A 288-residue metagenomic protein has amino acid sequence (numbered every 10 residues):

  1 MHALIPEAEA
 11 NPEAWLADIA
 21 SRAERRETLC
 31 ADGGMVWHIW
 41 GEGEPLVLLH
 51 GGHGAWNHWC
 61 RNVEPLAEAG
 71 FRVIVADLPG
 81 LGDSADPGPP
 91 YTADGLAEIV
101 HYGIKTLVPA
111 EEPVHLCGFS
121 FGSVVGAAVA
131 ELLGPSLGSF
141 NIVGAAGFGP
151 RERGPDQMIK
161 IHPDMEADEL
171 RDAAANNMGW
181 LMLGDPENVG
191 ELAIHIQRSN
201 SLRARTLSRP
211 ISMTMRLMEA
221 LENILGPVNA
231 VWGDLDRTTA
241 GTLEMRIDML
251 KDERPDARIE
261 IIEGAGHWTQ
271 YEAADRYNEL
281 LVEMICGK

Functional and structural regions predicted by a protein language model:
M1-L46, E68-F71, V108-E112, W180 (+2 more regions): Alpha/beta-hydrolase fold catalytic core
V36-D83: Conserved HGGG/HGGXW glycine-rich cap/lid loop of the alpha/beta-hydrolase fold
L66, W232-A265: Conserved loop-alpha-helix segment in the C-terminal half of the alpha/beta-hydrolase fold that carries the catalytic
V75-C117, E279: Active-site loop/oxyanion-hole signature of alpha/beta-hydrolase fold enzymes
G118, G122, G126: Gly/Ala-rich beta-loop-alpha elbow adjacent to hydrolase catalytic centers
A127-E131, G138-E169: Flexible "cap/lid" loop of the alpha/beta hydrolase fold
R153, D168-G226: Conserved alpha/beta-hydrolase catalytic His-Asp/Glu region
A265-A274, N278: Catalytic histidine-centered segment of alpha/beta-hydrolase-like enzymes
